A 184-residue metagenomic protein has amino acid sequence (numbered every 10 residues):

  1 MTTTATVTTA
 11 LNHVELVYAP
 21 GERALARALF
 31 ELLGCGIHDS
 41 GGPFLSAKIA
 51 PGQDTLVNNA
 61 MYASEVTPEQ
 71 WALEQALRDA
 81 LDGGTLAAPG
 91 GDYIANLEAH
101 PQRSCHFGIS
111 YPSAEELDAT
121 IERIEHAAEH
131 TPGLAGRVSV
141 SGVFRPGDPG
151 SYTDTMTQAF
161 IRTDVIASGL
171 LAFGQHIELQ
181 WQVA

Functional and structural regions predicted by a protein language model:
T2-T3, Y93-L97: Short beta-strand/turn micro-motifs at beta-sheet edges
A5-A10, E15-Q75, E122, S141-P146: Core segments of cupin and vicinal oxygen chelate
T9-G21, E74-D82, A95-I124: Vicinal oxygen chelate
L16, A63, I109, I161-T163 (+1 more regions): Hydrophobic side chains in beta-strands
G34-I37, E125-R137: A common structural junction motif
Y62-I94: Charged, glycine/proline-rich intrinsically disordered loops and linkers
R137-D154: Short proline/glycine- and acidic-rich turn/helix-capping motifs at secondary-structure junctions
P149-A184: Acidic, proline/glycine-rich low-complexity IDRs
